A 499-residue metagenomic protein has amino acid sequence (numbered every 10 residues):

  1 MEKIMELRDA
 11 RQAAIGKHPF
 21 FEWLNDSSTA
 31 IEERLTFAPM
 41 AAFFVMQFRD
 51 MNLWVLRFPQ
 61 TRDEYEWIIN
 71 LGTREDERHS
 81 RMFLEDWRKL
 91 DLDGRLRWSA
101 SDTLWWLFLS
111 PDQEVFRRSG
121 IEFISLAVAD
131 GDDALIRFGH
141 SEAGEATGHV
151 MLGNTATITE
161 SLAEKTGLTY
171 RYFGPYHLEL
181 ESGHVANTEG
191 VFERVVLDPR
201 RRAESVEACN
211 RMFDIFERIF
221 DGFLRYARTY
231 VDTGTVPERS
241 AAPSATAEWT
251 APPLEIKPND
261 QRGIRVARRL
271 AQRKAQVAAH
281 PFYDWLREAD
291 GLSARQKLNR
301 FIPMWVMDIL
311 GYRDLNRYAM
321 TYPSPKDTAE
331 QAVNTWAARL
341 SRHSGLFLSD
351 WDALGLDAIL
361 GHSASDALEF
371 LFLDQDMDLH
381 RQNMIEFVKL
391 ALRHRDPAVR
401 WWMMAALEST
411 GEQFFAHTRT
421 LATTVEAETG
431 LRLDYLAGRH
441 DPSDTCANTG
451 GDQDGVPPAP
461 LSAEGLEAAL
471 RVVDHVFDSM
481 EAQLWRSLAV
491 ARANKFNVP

Functional and structural regions predicted by a protein language model:
M1-P499: Non-heme di-metal
